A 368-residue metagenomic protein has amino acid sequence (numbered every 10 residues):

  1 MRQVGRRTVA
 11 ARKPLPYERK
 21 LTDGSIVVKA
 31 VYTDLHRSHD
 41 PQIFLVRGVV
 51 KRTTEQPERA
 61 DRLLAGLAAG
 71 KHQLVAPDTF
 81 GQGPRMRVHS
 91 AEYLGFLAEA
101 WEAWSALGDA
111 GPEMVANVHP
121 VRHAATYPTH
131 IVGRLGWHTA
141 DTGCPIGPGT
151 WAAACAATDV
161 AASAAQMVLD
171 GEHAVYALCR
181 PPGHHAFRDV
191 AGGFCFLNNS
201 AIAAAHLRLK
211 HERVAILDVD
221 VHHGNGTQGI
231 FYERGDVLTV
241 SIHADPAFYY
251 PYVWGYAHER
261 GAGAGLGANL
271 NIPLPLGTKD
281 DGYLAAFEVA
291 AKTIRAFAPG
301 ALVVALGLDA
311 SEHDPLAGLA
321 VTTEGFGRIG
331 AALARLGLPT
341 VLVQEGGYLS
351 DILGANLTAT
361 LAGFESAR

Functional and structural regions predicted by a protein language model:
M1-L217, H222-R368: HDAC/HDAC-like amidohydrolase catalytic core signature
